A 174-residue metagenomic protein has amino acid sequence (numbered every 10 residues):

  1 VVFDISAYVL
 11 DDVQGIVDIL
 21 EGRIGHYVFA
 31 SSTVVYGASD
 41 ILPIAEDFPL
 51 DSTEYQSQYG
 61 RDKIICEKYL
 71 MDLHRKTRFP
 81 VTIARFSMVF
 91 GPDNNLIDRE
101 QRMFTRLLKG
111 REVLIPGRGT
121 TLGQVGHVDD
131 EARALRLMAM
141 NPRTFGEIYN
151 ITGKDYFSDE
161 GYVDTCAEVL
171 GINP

Functional and structural regions predicted by a protein language model:
V1-L50, R61-D72: NAD(P)-cofactor binding segment of oxidoreductase domains
F3, V28, T82-A84, Y149: Hydrophobic/aromatic beta-strand patches that form the interior of the parallel beta-sheet core in alpha/beta enzyme
V9, V34-V35, M88-F90, T120-T121 (+1 more regions): Short, solvent-exposed loop/turn segments at secondary-structure junctions
S31, E67-D93: Conserved beta-loop-beta element that borders a ligand/cofactor-binding pocket
L42-K68, I97-Q101, Q124-V125, Y156 (+1 more regions): Short-chain dehydrogenase/reductase
P49, F104-P116, I172-P174: A short C-terminal helix-loop "cap" of Rossmann-like NAD(P)-dependent dehydrogenase/epimerase domains
I97-M103, P116-M140, G146-E147, G161: Substrate-positioning beta->alpha
L137-P174: Mid/C-terminal beta-alpha module of Rossmann-like enzyme folds, strongest in SDR-family dehydrogenases/epimerases
